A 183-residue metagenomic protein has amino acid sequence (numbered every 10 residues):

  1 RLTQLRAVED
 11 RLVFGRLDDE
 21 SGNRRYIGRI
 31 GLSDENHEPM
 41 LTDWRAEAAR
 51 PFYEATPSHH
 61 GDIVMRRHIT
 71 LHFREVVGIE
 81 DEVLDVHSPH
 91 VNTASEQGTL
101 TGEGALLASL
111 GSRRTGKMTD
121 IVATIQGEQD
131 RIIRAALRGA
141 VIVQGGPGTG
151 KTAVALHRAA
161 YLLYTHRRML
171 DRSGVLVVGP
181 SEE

Functional and structural regions predicted by a protein language model:
R1-A108: N-terminal accessory nucleic-acid engagement/regulatory domains that precede and modulate ATP-driven motor cores
H72, S109-E183: P-loop NTPase Walker
